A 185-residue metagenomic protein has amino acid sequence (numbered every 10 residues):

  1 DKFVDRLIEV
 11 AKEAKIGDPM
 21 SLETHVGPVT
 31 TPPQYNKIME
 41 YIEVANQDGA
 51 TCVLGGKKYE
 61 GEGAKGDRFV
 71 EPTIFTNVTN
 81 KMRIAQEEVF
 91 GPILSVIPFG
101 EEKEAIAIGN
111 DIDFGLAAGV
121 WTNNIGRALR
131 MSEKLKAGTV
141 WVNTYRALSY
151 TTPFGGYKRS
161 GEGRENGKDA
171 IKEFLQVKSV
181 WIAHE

Functional and structural regions predicted by a protein language model:
K12-P19, V26, I42, K65-E185: Conserved C-terminal structural/oligomerization subdomain of aldehyde/semialdehyde dehydrogenase
P28-M39: Short beta-strand to alpha-helix junction loop
C52-G55, V142-T144: General beta-strand structural signal in soluble alpha/beta enzymes
G56-G63: Short, solvent-exposed loop/turn elements at beta->coil junctions and helix N-caps that rim active or binding pockets
